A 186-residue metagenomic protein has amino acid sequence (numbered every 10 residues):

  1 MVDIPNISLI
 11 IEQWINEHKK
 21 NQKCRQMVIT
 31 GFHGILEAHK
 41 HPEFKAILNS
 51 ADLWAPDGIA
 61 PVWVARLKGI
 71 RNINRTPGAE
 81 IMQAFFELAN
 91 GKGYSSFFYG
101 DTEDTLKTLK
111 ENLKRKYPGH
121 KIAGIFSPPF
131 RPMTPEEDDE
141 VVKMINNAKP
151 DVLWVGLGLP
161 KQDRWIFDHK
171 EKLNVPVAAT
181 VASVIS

Functional and structural regions predicted by a protein language model:
M1-E80: N-terminal nucleotide/polyanion-binding subdomain common to many enzyme families
C24, Y94, N174-P176: A short helix->loop->beta-strand "cap" motif at the edges of active sites that frequently abuts
F32-I35, L157-Q162, V184: Short glycine-rich anion-binding loops that position phosphate/pyrophosphate groups of nucleotides and phosphorylated
D52, A123, D151, P176: Conserved acidic residues
V62-A148: Conserved beta-alpha
K110, D163-K172: Short Gly/Thr/Asp-enriched flexible loops that form oxyanion-binding sites at enzyme active sites
S127-M133, V175-S186: Short, flexible loop segments at boundaries between secondary-structure elements
I145-L159, V175: Proline-aspartate-enriched helix->loop->beta-strand connector
